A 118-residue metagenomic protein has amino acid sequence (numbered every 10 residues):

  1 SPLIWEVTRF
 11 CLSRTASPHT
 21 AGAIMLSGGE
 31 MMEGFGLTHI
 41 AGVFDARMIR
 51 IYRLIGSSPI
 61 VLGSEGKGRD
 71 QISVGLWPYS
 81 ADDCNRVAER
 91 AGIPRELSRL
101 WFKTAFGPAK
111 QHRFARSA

Functional and structural regions predicted by a protein language model:
S1-P78: Acyl-donor binding region in acyl/amide transferases
R50, L54, R86-E89, R99-K103: Charged/polar, solvent-exposed surface patches and flexible loops
L62-E65, A91, F106: Feature targets compositionally biased, intrinsically disordered low-complexity regions with long contiguous runs
R69-L97: C-terminal "cap" of GNAT-fold acetyltransferases
P94-F114, A118: Short, cationic low-complexity segments
